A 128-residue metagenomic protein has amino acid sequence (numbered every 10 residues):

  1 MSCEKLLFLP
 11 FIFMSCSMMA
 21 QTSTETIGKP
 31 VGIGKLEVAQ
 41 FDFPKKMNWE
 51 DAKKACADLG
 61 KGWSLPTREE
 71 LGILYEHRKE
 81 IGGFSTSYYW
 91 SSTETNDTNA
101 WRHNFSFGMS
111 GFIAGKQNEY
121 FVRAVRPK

Functional and structural regions predicted by a protein language model:
M1-C3: N-terminal secretory signal peptides that target proteins for export/translocation
L6-M14: Sec-dependent N-terminal signal peptides
F13, L59, R78-I81: Alpha-helix boundary/capping residues
M18-W63, S91, T98-R102, G108 (+2 more regions): Extracellular adhesion/carbohydrate-recognition regions
R68-K128: C-terminal, surface-exposed recognition/capping segments
